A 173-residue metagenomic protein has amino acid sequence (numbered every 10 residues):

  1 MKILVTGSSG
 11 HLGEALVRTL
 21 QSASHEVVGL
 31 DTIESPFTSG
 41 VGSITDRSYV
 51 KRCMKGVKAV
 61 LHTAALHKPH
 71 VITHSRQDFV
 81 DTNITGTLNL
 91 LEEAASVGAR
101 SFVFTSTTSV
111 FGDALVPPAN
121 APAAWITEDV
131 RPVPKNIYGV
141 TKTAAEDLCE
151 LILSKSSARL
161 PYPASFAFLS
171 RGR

Functional and structural regions predicted by a protein language model:
K2-A23: N-terminal Rossmann NAD(P)H-binding glycine-rich loop of SDR-like oxidoreductase domains
T6, L30, V60-T63, F102-T108 (+1 more regions): SDR active-site strand-loop-helix element
T32-D46: Rossmann-fold cofactor-recognition segment
I44-T82: NAD(P)H-binding glycine-rich loop region in Rossmannoid oxidoreductase-like domains and their noncatalytic homologs
V60, H74-F102: NAD(P)-cofactor binding segment of oxidoreductase domains
D81, P117-R159: Catalytic helix-loop patch of NAD(P)-dependent Rossmann-fold dehydrogenases
N89-K135: Conserved Rossmann-fold NAD(P)-dependent oxidoreductase catalytic core, especially the SDR/UDP-sugar
F111-G112, N136-I137, K155-R173: Flexible, glycine-rich beta-alpha linker
